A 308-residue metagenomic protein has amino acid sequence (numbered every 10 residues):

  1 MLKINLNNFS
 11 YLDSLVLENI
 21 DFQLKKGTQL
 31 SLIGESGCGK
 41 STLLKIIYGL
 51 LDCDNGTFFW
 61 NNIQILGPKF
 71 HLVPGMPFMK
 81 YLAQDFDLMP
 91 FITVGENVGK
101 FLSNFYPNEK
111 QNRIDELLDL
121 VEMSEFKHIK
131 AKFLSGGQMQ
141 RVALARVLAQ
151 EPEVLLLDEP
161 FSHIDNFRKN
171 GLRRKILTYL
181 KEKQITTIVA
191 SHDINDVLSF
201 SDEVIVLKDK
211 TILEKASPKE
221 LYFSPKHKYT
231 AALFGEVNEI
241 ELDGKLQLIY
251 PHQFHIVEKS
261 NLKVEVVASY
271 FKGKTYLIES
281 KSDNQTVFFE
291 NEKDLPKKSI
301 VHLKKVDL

Functional and structural regions predicted by a protein language model:
Y48: Helix-to-loop junction immediately C-terminal to a conserved catalytic motif
G56-G67: Conserved ABC transporter NBD signature motif
I65-K80, N104: ABC ATPase NBD coupling module
E109-F126, T178: Conserved ABC ATPase "signature" region
K130-L134, Q138: Conserved ABC ATPase signature
A149-E153: A short, proline-enriched helix->beta-strand linker immediately N-terminal to the Walker B motif in ABC-type P-loop
D209-K210: Conserved ABC ATPase "signature" C-loop
